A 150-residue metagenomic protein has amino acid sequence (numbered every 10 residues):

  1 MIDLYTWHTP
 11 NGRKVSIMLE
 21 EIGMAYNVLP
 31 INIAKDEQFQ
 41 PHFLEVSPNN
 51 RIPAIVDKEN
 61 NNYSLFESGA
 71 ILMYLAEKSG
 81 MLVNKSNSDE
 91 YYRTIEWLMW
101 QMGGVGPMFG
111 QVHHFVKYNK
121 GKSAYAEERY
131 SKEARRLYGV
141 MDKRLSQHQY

Functional and structural regions predicted by a protein language model:
M1-R135: GST-like domain detector, emphasizing the conserved glutathione-binding G-site in the N-terminal thioredoxin-like
R144-Y150: Short, intrinsically disordered, charge-balanced linker/junction segments flanking boundaries in proteins
